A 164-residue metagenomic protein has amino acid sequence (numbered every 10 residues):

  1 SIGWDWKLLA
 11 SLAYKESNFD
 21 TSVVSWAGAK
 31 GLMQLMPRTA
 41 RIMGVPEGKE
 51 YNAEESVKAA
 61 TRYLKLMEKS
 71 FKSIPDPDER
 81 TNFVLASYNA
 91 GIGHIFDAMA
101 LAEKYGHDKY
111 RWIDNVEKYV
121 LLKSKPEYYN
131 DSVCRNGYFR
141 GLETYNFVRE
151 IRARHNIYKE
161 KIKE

Functional and structural regions predicted by a protein language model:
S1, D20-W26, I42-A53, K72-P75 (+2 more regions): Second-shell loop/turn segments in exported
W4-D20, V57-T61, V84-A90, I151: Short, functionally critical alpha-helical segments immediately adjacent to catalytic or ligand/cofactor-binding
K15-N18, R38-A40, N156: Solvent-exposed coil/turn segments that connect beta secondary-structure elements in extracytoplasmic/periplasmic
S17-W26, M67-S73, A90-Y105: Secretory-pathway/luminal and periplasmic proteins that interact with or process carbohydrate-rich
S22-G48, E55-L66, I151: Substrate-binding/active-site groove segments that recognize and process beta-1,4-linked N-acetyl-hexosamine
V57-S70, P77-D78, N82-F83: C-terminal structural cap/anchor segments
E79-I157: Catalytic and substrate-binding regions of cell-wall glycan-acting enzymes that process beta-1,4-linked
K159-I162: A cross-kingdom marker for long, charged
